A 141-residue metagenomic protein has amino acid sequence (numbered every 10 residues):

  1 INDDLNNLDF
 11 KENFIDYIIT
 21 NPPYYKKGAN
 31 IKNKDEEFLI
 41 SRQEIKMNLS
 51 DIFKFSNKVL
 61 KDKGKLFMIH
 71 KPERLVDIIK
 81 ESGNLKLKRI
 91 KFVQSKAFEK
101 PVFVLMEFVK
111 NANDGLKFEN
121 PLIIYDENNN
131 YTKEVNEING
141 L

Functional and structural regions predicted by a protein language model:
I1, L5-N6, F92-K96: A short, structured active-site edge motif that brings together acidic residues
N2-E12, G28: Short conserved loop adjoining the S-adenosyl-L-methionine
D4-L8, I19, H70: Internal catalytic or translocation cores that form aromatic/hydrophobic pockets or channels for amphipathic metabolites
N7, Y24, K110: Short, glycine/acidic-enriched loop or turn micro-motifs at the edges of active sites
F14-D16, L87: Local beta-strand N-terminus motif with an aromatic residue
Y17, P22-D51: Mobile active-site "lid"/loop adjacent to the S-adenosyl-L-methionine
I45-P101, L105: Conserved Class I SAM-dependent methyltransferase catalytic core
K100-L141: SAM/dcSAM-binding transferase cores
